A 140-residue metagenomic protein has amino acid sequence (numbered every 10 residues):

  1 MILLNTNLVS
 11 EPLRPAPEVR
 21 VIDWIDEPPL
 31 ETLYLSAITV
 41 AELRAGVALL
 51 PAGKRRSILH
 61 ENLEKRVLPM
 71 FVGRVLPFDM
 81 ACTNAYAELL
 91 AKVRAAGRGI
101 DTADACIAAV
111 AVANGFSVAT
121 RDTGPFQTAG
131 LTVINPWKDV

Functional and structural regions predicted by a protein language model:
M1-T39, A48-R66, V140: Short, well-structured N-terminal submotif of metal-dependent ribonuclease cores
L4, P29-L30, F71, V112-N114 (+1 more regions): Residue-level preference for short coil/turn positions at secondary-structure junctions
V9, V40-L43, T83, F126: A generic structural signal for short hydrophobic patches within well-formed alpha-helices
E11-P12, W24, G46, Y86-L89 (+2 more regions): Residues that scaffold the ATP/ADP-binding catalytic core of kinase and kinase-like folds
S36, I100-D101, D122, V140: Histidine- and aromatic-rich ligand-binding microenvironments
A45-G53, P69-R121: Active-site neighborhoods of divalent-metal-dependent phosphate/nucleic-acid chemistry enzymes
A108-V140: Acidic, PIN/NYN-like endoribonuclease modules and their adjacent C-terminal/linker elements
